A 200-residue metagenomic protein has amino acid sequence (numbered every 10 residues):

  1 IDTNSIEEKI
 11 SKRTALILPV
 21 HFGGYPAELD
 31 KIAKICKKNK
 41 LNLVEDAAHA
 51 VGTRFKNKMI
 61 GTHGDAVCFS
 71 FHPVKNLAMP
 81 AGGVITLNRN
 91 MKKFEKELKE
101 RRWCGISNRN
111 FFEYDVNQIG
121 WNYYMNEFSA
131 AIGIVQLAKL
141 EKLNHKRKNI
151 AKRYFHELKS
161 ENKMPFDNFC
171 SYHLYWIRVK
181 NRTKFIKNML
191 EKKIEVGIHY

Functional and structural regions predicted by a protein language model:
I1-M79, V84-K92: Active-site phosphate-binding strand-loop segment of PLP-dependent enzymes
D2-N4, E8, L16-V20, Y25 (+3 more regions): PLP-dependent aminotransferase class I/II
